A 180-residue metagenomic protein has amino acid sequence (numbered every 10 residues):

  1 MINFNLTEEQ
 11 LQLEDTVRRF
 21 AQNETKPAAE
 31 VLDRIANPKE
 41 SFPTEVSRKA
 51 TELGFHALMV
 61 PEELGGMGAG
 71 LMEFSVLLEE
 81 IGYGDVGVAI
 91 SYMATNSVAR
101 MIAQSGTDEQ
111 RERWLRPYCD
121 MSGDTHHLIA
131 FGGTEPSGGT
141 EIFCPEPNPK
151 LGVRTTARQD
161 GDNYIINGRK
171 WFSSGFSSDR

Functional and structural regions predicted by a protein language model:
M1-Q12: Intrinsic disorder at enzyme termini
Q12-L13, V17, V76: Hydrophobic side chains within alpha-helical segments
T16-K26, R48-L53: N-terminal glycine-rich anion-binding loops that anchor highly charged ligand groups
E30-D179: Glycine-rich flavin
